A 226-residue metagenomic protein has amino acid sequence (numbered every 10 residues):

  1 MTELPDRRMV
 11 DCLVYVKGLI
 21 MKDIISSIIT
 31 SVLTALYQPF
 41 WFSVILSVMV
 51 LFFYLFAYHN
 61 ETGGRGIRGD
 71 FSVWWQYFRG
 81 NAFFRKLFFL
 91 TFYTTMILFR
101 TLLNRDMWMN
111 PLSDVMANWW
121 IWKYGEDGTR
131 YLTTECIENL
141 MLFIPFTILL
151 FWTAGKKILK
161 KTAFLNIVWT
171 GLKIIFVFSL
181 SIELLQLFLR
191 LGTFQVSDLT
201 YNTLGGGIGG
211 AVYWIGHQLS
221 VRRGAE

Functional and structural regions predicted by a protein language model:
T2-I20: Short, Lys/Arg-enriched N-terminal segments with co-localized hydrophobic residues within the first ~10-30 amino acids
M21-L191, V196, G210-E226: Bulky hydrophobic segments
